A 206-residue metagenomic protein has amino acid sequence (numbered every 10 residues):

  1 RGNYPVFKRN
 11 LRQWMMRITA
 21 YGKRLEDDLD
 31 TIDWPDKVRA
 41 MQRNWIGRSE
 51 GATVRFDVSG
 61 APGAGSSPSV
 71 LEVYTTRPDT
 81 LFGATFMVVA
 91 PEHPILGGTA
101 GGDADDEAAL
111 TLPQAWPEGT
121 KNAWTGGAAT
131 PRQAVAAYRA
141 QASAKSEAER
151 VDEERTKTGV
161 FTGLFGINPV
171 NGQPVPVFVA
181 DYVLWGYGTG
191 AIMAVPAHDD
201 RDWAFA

Functional and structural regions predicted by a protein language model:
R1-F205: NTP-handling and nucleic-acid-processing catalytic cores
